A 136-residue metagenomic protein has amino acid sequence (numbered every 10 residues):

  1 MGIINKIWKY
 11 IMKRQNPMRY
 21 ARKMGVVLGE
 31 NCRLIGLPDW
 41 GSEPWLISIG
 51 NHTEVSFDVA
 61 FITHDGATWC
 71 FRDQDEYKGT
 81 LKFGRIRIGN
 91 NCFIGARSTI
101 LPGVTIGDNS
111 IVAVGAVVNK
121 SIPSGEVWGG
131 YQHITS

Functional and structural regions predicted by a protein language model:
M1-V26, E30-N31, D65-T68, N91 (+3 more regions): Terminal amphipathic alpha-helical/low-complexity segments used for targeting or macromolecular assembly
Q15, R19, I35-T105, Y131-H133: Flexible, glycine/small-residue-enriched loop-and-beta-strand segment within the central core of proteins
A96-I111, A116-K120: Beta-rich strand-turn-strand
